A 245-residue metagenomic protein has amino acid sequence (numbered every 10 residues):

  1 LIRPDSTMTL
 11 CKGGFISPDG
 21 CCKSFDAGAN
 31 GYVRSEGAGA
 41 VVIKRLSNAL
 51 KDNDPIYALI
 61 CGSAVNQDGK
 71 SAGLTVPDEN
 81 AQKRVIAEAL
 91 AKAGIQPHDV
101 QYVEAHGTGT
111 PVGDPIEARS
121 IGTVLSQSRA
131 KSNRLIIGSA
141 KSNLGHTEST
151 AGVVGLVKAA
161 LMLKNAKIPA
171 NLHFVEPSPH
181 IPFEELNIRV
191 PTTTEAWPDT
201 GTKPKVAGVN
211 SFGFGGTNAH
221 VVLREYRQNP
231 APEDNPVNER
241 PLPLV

Functional and structural regions predicted by a protein language model:
L1-P243: Condensing-enzyme catalytic core of the thiolase-fold
